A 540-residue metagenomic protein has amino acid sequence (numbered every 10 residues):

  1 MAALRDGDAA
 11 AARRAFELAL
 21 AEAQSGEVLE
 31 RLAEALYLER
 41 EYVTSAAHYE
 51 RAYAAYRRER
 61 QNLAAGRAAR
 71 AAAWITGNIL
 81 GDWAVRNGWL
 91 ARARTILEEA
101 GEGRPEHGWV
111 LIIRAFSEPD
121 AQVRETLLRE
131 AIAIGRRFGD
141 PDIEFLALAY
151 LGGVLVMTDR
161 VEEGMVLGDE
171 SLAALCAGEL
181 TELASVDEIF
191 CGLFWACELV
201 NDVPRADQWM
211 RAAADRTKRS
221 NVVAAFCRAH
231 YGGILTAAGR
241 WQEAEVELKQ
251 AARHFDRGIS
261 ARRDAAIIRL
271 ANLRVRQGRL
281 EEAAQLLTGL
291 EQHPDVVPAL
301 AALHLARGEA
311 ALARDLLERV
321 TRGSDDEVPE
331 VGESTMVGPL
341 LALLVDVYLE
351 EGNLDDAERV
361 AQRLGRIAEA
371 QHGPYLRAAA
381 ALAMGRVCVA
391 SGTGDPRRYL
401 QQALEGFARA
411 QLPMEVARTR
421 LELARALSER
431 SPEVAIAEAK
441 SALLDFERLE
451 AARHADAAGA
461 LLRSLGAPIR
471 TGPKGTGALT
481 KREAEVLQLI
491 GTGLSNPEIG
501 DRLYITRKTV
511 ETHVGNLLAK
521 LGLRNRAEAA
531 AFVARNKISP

Functional and structural regions predicted by a protein language model:
M1, R5, E30-E41, G66-D82 (+10 more regions): Tandem amphipathic alpha-helical repeat scaffolds
A9, Y42, N62, D82-W83 (+12 more regions): TPR-repeat structural position
A12, S45, V85-R86, R124 (+8 more regions): Single-residue signature of alpha-solenoid repeat helices
E17-A21, E50-Q61, W74, A91-E99 (+9 more regions): Amphipathic alpha-helical segments of tetratricopeptide repeats
A23-G26, E30, E59, L63 (+11 more regions): Residue signature of alpha-solenoid helical repeat architecture, marking inter-repeat boundaries and helix-start
H48, E438, H513-N516: Residues within the DNA-recognition helix of helix-turn-helix
D356-E422, L465-T476, E498: Generic long, charged, amphipathic alpha-helical segments
Q411, A460-R463, I469-G515, A519-R524 (+1 more regions): Helix-turn-helix DNA-binding segment
